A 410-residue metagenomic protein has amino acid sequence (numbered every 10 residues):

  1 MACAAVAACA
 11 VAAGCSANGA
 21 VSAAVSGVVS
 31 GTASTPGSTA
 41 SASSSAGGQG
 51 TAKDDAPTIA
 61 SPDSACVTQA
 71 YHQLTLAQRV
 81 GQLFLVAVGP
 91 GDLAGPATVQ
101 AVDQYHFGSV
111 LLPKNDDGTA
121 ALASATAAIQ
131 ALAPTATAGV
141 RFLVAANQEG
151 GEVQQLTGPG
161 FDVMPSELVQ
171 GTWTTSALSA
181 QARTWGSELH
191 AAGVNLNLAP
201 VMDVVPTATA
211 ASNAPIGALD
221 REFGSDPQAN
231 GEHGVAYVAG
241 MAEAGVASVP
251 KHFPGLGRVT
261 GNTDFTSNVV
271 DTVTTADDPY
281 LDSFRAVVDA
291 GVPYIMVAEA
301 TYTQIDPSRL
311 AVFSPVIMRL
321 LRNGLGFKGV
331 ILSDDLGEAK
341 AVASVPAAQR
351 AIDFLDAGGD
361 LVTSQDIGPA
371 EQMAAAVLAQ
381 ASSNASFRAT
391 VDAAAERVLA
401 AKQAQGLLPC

Functional and structural regions predicted by a protein language model:
M1-A13: Sec-dependent bacterial lipoprotein signal peptides
V11-A60: C-terminal region of N-terminal signal peptides and the immediate post-cleavage residues of exported proteins
A56-S124, Q154: DNA-contacting surface of Y-family translesion DNA polymerases
T75, A121-Q130, Q228-S382, S386: Second-shell residues forming the walls of enzyme active-site clefts
G81-V88, G108-L112, F142-Q148, L196-P200 (+5 more regions): Hydrophobic faces of well-ordered beta-strands that scaffold small-molecule active sites in alpha/beta enzyme cores
A101-A120, L198, N213, V288-P307: Short acidic, glycine-rich surface-loop motifs adjacent to enzyme active sites
Q130-F161, Q181-A208, N230-P254: Glycine-rich, aromatic-flanked loop segments that form ligand/cofactor-binding clefts across common enzyme folds
S383-C410: Mid-to-C-terminal alpha-helical segments outside catalytic/metal-binding sites
